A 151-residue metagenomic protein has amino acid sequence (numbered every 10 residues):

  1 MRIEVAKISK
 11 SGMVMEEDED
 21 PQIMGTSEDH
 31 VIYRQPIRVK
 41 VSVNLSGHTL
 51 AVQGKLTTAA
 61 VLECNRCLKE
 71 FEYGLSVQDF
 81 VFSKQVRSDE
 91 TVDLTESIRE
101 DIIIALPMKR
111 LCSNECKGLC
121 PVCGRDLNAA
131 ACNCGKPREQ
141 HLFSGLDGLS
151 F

Functional and structural regions predicted by a protein language model:
M1-F151: Structured interface patches
